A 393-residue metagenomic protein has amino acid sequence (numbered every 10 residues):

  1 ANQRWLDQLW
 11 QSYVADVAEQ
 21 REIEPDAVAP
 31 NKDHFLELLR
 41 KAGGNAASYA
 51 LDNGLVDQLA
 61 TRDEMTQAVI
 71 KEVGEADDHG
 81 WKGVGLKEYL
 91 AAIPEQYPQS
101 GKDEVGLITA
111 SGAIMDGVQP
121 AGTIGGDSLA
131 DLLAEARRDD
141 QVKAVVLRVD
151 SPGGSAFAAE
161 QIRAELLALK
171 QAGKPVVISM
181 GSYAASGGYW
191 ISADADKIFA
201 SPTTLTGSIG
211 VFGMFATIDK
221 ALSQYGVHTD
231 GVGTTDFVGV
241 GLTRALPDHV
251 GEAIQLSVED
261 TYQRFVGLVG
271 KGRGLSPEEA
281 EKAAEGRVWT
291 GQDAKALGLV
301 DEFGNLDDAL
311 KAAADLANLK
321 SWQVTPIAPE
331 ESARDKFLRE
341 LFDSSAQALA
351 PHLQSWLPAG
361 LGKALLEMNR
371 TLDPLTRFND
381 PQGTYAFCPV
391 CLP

Functional and structural regions predicted by a protein language model:
A1-Q141, T229, G233-T234, V240-L242 (+5 more regions): Intrinsically disordered, low-complexity segments enriched in small/flexible residues
N2, A50, I108, L147 (+3 more regions): Terminal peptide-recognition signature
V17, Q96-A221: Cleft-lining beta-strand/loop regions that shape enzyme active-site pockets
A29-D33, T235, G274-R287: Short catalytic/ligand-gating loop segments at beta-alpha or beta-beta junctions within enzyme catalytic domains
A46-L55, G188-I198, L297-L299: Active-site-proximal glycine-rich helix-loop-beta segment
V56-T66, A195-G210, V300-K311: Gly/Pro- and small hydrophobic-enriched strand-loop and loop-to-helix capping segments that sit at the rims
K170-I178, R264-V266, G270-A280: Short beta-strand/loop segments at the ligand-binding rim of alpha/beta enzyme cores
G181-G188, S223-G251: Gly/Ser/Thr-rich loop/hinge elements
